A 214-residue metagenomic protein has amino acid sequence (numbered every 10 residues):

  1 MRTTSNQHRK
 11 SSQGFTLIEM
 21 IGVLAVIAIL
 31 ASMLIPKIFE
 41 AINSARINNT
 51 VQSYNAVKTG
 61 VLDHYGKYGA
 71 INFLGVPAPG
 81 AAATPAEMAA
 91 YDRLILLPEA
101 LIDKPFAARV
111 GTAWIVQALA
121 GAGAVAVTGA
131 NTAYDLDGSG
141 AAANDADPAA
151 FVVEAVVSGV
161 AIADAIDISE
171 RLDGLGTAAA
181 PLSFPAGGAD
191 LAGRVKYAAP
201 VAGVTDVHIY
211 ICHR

Functional and structural regions predicted by a protein language model:
M1-F15: N-terminal leader/signal peptides at the extreme start of proteins
Q13, E19-G22: Internal alpha-helical transmembrane segments of multi-pass membrane proteins, especially GPCRs
I21-K37: Alpha-helical hydrophobic helix detector
P36, A56, F73, P79-A81 (+5 more regions): Extracytoplasmic low-complexity repetitive segments enriched in small/polar residues
N43-A86: Conserved hydrophobic/amphipathic alpha-helical signal-anchor segments
A70-I162, I166, G174: Extracellular/periplasmic head regions of type IV pilus-like filament subunits
S139-R214: Short, surface-exposed interaction loops/tails
